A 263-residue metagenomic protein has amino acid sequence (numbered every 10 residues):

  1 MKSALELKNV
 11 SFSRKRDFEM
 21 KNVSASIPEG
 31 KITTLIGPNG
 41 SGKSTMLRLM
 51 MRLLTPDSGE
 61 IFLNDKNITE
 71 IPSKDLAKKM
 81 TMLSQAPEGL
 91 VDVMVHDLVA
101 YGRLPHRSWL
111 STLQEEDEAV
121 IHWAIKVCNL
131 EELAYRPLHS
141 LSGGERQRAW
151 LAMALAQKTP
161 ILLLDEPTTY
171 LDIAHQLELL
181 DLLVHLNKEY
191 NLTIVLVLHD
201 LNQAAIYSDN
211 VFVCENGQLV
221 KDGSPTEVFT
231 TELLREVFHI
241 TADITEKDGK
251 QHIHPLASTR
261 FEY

Functional and structural regions predicted by a protein language model:
I36-P38: The feature captures the beta-strand-to-loop junction immediately N-terminal to the Walker
M51: Helix-to-loop junction immediately C-terminal to a conserved catalytic motif
G59-N67, L76: Conserved ABC transporter NBD signature motif
A100, E115-L133: Conserved ABC ATPase "signature" region
T112, P137-L141, E145: Conserved ABC ATPase signature
L162-E166: Catalytic Walker B motif of ABC-type/P-loop ATPase nucleotide-binding domains
V237-Y263: ABC ATPase nucleotide-binding domains
